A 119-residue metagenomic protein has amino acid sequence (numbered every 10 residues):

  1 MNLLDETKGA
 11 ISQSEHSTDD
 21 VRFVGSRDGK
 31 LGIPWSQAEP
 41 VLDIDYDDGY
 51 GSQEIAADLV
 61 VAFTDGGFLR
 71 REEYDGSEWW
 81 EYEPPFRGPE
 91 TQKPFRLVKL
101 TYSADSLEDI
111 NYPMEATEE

Functional and structural regions predicted by a protein language model:
M1-E119: Acidic interaction surfaces
